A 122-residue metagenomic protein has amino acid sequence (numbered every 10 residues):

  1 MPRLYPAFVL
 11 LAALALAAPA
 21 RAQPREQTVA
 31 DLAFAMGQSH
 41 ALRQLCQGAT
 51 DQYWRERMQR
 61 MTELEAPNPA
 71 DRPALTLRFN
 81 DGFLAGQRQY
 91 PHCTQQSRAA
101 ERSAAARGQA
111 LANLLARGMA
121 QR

Functional and structural regions predicted by a protein language model:
M1, A20-Q23: Absolute protein N-terminus
M1-F8: Bacterial N-terminal signal peptides that target proteins for export
F8-L10, E26: Intrinsically disordered, low-complexity segments enriched in polar/charged small residues
A12-P19: N-terminal signal peptide c-region/cleavage motif recognized by signal peptidases
A20-R21, R43, L64, C93: Residue-level detector of alpha-helix boundaries and kinks
A22-A49: Immediate post-signal-peptide N-terminus of mature secreted/exported proteins
T50-R122: Compact alpha-helical subdomains of small soluble proteins
